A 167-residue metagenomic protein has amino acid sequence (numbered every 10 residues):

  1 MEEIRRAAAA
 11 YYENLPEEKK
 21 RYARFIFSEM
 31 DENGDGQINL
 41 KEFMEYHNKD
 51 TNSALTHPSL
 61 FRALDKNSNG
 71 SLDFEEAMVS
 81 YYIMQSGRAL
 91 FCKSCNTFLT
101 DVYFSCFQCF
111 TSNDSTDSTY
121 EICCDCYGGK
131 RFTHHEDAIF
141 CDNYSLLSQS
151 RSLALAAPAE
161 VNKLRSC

Functional and structural regions predicted by a protein language model:
K19-Q37, E45, A54-M78, N96 (+1 more regions): Primarily EF-hand calcium-binding motifs
F43-E45, D50-T51, A77-V79, T111-N113 (+1 more regions): Conserved beta-strand elements of beta-rich interaction domains across eukaryotes, especially beta-propellers
H57-S59, G87-S94, F132-D142: Flexible, disordered linker segments and immediate boundary regions flanking tandem C2H2 zinc-finger modules
E75-L90: General zinc-binding finger modules coordinated by cysteine/histidine
R88, V102, T119: Short metal-coordination and nucleic-acid-contact micro-motifs, chiefly zinc-binding Cys/His arrays
C92-N96, C106-C109, Y120-C126: Short cysteine-rich clusters marking metal-coordination/redox-active sites
T100-V102, S115, F132: Short, non-ligating residues that shape and space the ligands of small metal-coordination modules and catalytic
S118-C167: Cys/His-rich, Zn2+-coordinating zinc-finger modules
